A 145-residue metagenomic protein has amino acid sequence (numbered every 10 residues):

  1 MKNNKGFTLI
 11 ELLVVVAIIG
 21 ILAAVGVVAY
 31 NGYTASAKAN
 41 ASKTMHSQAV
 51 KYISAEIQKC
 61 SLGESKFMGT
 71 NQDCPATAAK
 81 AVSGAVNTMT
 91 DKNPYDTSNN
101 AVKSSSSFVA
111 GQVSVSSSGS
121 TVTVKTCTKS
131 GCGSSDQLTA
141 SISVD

Functional and structural regions predicted by a protein language model:
M1-S47: Amphipathic alpha-helical segments typified by the pilin-like N-terminal helix that continues immediately C-terminal
I10, I18-I21, I53, I57 (+1 more regions): Weak global preference for isoleucine
Y30-Y33, Y52, Y95: Sequence-level detector for tyrosine residue identity
A35-S65: Membrane-proximal N-terminal amphipathic helix
A55-D145: Periplasmic/extracellular, small/polar-rich flexible segments of pilin-like filament-forming proteins
